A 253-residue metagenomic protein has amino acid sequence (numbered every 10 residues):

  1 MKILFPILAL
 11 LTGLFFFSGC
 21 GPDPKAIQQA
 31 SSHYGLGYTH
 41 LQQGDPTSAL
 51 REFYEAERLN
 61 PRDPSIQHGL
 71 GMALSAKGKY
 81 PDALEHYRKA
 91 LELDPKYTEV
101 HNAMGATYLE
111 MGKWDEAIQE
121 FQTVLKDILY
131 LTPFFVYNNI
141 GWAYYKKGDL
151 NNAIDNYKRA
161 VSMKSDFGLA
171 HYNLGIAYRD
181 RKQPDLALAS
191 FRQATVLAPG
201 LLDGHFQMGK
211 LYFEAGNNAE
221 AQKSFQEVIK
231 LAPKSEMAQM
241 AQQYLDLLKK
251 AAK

Functional and structural regions predicted by a protein language model:
F16-G19: C-terminal motif of bacterial Sec signal peptides marking the signal peptidase cleavage site
K25, L59, L93, D127-L129 (+3 more regions): Structural marker of alpha-solenoid helical repeat scaffolds
A26-H86, E92, Q119, L186: Post-signal-peptide N-terminal segment of Sec-exported extracytoplasmic proteins
I27-A30, F206-K253: Terminal, low-structured helical/coil segments at or just beyond the last alpha-helical repeat
Q29-S31, P64-S65, T98-E99, T132-F134 (+3 more regions): Helix-start (N-cap) detector for alpha-helical repeat units in TPR-like alpha-solenoids, especially tetratricopeptide
G35, G69, A76, A103 (+4 more regions): Canonical tetratricopeptide repeat
G44-E52, K77-K89, M111-T123, F134-F135 (+3 more regions): Structural signature of tandem alpha-helical TPR/SEL1-like repeats, specifically the intra-repeat loop/turn
